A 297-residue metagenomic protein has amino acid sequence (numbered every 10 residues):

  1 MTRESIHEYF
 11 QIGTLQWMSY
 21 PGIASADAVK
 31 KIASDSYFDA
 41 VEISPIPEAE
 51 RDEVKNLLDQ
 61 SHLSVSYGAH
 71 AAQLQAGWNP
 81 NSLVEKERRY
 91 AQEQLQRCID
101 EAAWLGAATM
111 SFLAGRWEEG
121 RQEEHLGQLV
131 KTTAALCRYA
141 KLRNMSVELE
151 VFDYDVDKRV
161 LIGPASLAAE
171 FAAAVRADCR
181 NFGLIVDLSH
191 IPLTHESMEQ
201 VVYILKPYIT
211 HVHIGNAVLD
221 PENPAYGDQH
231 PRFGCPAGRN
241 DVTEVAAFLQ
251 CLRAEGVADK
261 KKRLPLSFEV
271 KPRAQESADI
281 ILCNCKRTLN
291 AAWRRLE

Functional and structural regions predicted by a protein language model:
M1-I99, A103, C179-N181, C283-E297: N-terminal pre-domain/capping segments
M1-T14, G22-Y37, G106-A108, A168-G183 (+1 more regions): Histidine-acidic metal/acid-base catalytic patches
R3, V84-G183: Active-site acidic/histidine proton-transfer and metal-coordination neighborhood in alpha/beta enzyme cores
T14-M18, I43-P45, Y67-A71, F112-A114 (+5 more regions): A cross-domain feature marking catalytic cores of carbohydrate-active enzymes and several ubiquitous metabolic/repair
S19-A24, A40-E53, E118-G120, D155-L161 (+4 more regions): Acidic-and-aromatic substrate-binding clefts and catalytic sites of carbohydrate-active enzymes
A24, I46, E50, Y90-Q94 (+4 more regions): Soluble or luminal CAZymes and related metallo-dependent hydrolases
P45-V65, Q94-W104, V130-K141, S197-T210 (+1 more regions): Short amphipathic alpha-helices and their capping/turn segments at secondary-structure boundaries
Q73-Y90, A114-H125, Y226-P236, E276: Surface-exposed, active-site-proximal loop segments in enzymatic domains
